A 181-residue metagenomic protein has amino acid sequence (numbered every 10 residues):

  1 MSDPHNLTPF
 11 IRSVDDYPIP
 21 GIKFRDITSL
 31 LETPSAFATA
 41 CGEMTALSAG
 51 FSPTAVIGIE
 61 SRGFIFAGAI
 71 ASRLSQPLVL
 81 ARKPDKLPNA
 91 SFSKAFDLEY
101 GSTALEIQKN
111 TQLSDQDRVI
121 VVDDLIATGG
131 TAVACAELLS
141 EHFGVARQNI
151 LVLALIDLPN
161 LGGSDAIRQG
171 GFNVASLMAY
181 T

Functional and structural regions predicted by a protein language model:
M1-P53, Q108-N110: Active-site-facing substrate-recognition patch
P9, A134-T181: PRPP-dependent phosphoribosyltransferase catalytic core
S52-E60, I150: Short glycine-rich phosphate-binding loop at a beta-alpha junction
G58, V121-V122: Generic enzyme active-site microenvironment
I65-L74, A136: Short Gly/Thr/Asp-enriched flexible loops that form oxyanion-binding sites at enzyme active sites
Q76-I120: Short, glycine/charge-rich flexible loops or terminal/linker lids adjacent to PRPP-binding catalytic cores
D123-V133: Acidic, divalent-metal-coordinating active-site segment for phosphoryl/phosphodiester hydrolysis, typified by short
